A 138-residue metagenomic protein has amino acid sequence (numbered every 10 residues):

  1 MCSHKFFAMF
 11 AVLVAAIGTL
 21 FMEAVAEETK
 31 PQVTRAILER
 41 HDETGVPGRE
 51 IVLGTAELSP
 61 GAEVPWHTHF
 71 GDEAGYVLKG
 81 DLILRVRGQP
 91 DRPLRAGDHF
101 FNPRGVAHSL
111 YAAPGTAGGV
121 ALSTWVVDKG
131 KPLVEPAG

Functional and structural regions predicted by a protein language model:
C2-T55, R85, F101, V134-G138: A short, N-terminal "cap"/entry segment at the start of jelly-roll beta-barrel domains of the cupin/DSBH fold
P47-R49, A62-Y76: A short beta-loop-beta micro-motif enriched in histidine and acidic residues
E57, I83, L122-W125: Soluble periplasmic/extracytoplasmic beta-strand elements of cell-envelope proteins
L58, G88-G105: Short acidic-glycine-tyrosine-enriched beta hairpin
E63-P65, I83, D98-F100, R104-Y111: Histidine-centered metal-chelating micro-motifs
V64-H69, V86, P93, Y111-A113: Short histidine-centered beta-strand/loop micro-motifs that create catalytic or ligand/metal-coordination sites
F70-G88, D98: Glycine- and acidic-residue-biased ligand/ion/polar-headgroup-sensing regions
G105-G130: Ligand-binding loop in jelly-roll beta-barrel domains
